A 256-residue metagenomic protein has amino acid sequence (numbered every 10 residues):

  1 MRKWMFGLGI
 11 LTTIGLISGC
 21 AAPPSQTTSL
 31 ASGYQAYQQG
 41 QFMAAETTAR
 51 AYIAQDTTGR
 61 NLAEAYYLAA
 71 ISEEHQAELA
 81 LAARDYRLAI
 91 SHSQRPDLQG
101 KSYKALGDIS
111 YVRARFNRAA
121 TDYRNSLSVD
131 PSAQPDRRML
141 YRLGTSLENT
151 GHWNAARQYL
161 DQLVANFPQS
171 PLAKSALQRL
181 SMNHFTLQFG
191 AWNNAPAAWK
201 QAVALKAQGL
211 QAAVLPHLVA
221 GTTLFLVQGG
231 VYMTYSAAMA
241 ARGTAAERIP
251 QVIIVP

Functional and structural regions predicted by a protein language model:
L16-A36: Bacterial Sec signal peptide processing site at the extreme N-terminus
A54-L62, I90-Q99, S126-R137, V164-A176 (+3 more regions): Short solvent-exposed coil/turn linkers within tandem alpha-helical repeat scaffolds
P171-S175, N193-P256: Extracytoplasmic
